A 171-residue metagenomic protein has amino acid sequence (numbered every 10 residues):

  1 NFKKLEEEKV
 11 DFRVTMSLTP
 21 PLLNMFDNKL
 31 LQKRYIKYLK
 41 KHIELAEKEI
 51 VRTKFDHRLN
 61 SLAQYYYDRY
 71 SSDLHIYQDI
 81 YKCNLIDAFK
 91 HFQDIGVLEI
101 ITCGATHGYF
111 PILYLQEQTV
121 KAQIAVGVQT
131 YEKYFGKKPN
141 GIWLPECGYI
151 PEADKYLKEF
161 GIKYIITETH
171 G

Functional and structural regions predicted by a protein language model:
N1-G171: Carbohydrate-active enzymes and regulators
